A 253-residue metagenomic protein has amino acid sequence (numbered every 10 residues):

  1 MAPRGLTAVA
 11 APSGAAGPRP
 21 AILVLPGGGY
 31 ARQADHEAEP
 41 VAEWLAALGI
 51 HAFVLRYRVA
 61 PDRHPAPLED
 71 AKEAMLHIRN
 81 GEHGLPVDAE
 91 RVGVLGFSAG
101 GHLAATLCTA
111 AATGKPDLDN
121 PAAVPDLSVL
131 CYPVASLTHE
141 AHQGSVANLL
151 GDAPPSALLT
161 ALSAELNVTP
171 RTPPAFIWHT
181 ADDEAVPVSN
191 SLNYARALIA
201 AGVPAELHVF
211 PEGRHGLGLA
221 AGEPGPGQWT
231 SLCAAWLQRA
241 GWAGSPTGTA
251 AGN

Functional and structural regions predicted by a protein language model:
M1-G17, Q143: N-terminal cap/lid segment of alpha/beta-hydrolase-fold proteins
P18-G27: Short beta-strand element of the alpha/beta-hydrolase
A21, A46-F53, G93, E206: A fold-wide structural signal in alpha/beta-hydrolase
Q33-H36, P40, F53-R91, A220-Q228: Catalytic nucleophile-loop/oxyanion-hole region of alpha/beta-hydrolase and closely related hydrolase-like folds
E73-Q143, L159-T160: Primarily recognizes the serine-hydrolase "nucleophile elbow" in alpha/beta-hydrolase and SGNH/GDSL folds
P133-N167, P173: Mobile cap/lid helix-loop segments that gate and shape the active-site cleft of serine hydrolases
I177-H179, D183: Short beta-strand/loop motif that positions the catalytic acidic residue of the alpha/beta-hydrolase fold
V188, L192-N253: C-terminal catalytic histidine-bearing segment of alpha/beta-hydrolase fold enzymes
